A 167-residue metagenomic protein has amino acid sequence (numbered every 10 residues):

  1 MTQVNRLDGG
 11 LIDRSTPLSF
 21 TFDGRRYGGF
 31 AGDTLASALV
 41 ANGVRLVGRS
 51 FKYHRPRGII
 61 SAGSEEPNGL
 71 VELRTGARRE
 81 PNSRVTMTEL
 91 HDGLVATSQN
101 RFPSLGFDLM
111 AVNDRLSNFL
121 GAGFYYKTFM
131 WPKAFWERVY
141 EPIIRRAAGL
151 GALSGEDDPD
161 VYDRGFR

Functional and structural regions predicted by a protein language model:
M1-L18, F22-A31, N42-P81: Ubiquitin-like/PB1-type beta-grasp interaction modules and other compact soluble beta-rich domains
T34-A36: Short, structural beta-strand-to-alpha-helix junction motif
L39: Carbohydrate-associated surface elements
F51-R167: Fe-S ferredoxin-like electron-transfer domains and their immediately adjacent linker/connector regions across
